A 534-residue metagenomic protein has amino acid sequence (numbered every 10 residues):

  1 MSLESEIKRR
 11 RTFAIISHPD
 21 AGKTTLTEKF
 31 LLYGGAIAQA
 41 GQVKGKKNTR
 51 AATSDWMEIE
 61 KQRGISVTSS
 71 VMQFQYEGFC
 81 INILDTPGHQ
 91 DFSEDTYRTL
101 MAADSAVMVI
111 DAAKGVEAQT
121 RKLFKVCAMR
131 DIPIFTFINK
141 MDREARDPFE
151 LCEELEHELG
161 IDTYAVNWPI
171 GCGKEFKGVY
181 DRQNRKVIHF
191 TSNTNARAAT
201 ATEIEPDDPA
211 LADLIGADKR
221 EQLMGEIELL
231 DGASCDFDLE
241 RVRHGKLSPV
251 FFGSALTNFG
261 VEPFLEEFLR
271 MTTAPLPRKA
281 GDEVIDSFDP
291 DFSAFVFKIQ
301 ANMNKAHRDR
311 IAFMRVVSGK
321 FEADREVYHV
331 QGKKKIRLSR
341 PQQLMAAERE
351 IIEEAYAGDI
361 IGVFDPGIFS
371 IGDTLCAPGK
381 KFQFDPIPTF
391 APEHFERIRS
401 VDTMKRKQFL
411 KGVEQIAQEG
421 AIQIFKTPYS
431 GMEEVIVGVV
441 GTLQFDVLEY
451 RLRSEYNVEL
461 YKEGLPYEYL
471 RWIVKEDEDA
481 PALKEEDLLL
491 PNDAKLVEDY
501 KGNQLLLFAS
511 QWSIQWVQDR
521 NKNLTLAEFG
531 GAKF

Functional and structural regions predicted by a protein language model:
M1-F534: Structural and coupling elements of P-loop NTPases
